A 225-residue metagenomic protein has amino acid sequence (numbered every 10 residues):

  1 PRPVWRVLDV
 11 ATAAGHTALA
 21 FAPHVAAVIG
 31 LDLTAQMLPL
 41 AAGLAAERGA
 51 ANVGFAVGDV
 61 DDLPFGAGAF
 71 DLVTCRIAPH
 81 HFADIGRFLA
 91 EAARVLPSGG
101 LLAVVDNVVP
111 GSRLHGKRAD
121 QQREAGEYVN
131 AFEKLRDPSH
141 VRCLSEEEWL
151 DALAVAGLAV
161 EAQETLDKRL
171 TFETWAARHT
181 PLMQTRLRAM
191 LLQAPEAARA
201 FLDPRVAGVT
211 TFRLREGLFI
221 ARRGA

Functional and structural regions predicted by a protein language model:
P1-R6: Short helix-loop-beta connector
L8-D62: Class I SAM-dependent methyltransferase SAM/SAH-binding core
A14, I85, E147, A156 (+1 more regions): Conserved Class I S-adenosyl-L-methionine
D61-L72: A short acidic, Gly/Pro-enriched loop at the edge of an enzyme's catalytic core that lines a small-molecule cofactor
D71-D84: A short SAM/SAH-binding and catalytic strip from SAM-dependent methyltransferases
G86-S98: A short glycine-rich, Lys/Arg-flanked "PGG" loop and its adjoining helix->strand segment in the class I
L101-K134: Conserved class I S-adenosyl-L-methionine
E133-E148: Acceptor-substrate binding/catalytic loop of class I
